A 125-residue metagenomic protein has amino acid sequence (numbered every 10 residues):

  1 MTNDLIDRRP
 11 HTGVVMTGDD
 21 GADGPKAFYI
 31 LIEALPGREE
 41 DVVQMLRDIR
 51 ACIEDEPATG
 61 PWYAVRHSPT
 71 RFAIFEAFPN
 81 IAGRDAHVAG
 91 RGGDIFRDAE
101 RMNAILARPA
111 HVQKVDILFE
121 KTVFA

Functional and structural regions predicted by a protein language model:
T2-I6, G21, D48-P61, A77-Q113: An amphipathic, aromatic/His-enriched active-site/gating alpha helix that lines ligand/cofactor pockets
N3-G21, K114-A125: Acidic/histidine-enriched, glycine/proline-rich intrinsically disordered or flexible terminal extensions
P25-E33: Active-site-flanking beta-strand signature of metal-NTP-handling nucleotidyl enzymes and homologous cyclase-like
I32-Q44: Short, surface-exposed ligand-recognition loops at beta-strand->loop->(often short) alpha-helix junctions that present
A34-P36, N80, D116-F119: Non-catalytic surface loops within mature trypsin-like serine protease
A64-P69: A short beta-turn/loop motif at secondary-structure boundaries
F75-A77, F124-A125: Short aromatic-enriched loop/helix-cap "lid" or pocket-rim segments at secondary-structure transitions that line
